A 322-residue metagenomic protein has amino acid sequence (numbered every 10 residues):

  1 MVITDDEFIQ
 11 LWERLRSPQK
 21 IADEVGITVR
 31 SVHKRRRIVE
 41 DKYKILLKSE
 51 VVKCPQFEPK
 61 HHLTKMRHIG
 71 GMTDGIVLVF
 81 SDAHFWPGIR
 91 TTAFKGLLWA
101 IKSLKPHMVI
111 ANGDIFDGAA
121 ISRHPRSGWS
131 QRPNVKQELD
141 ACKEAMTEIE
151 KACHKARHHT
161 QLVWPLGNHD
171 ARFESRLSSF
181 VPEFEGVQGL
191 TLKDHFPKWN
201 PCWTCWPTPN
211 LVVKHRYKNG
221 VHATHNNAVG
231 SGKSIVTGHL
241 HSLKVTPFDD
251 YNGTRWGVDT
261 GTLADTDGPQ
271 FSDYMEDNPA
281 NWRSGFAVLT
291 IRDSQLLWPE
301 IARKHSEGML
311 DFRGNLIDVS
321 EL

Functional and structural regions predicted by a protein language model:
M1-S17: Short, amphipathic alpha-helical "recognition" segments used to contact nucleic acids or chromatin
K20-V25: Short alpha-helical "recognition helix" segments of helix-turn-helix
I27-I45: Major-groove recognition helix of helix-turn-helix-like DNA-binding domains
K34, S49, F80, F85-D194: Core catalytic region of metal-dependent phosphoesterases/phosphodiesterases, especially metallo-beta-lactamase-like
D41-T64: Short Lys/Arg-enriched helix C-cap and helix-to-coil transition segments that create basic nucleic-acid-contact patches
Q56-T91: Mobile, glycine- and charge-enriched loop segments and immediately flanking short secondary-structure elements within
L190-P207: Short acidic low-complexity segments
T208-I301, E307-M309, N315: Conserved beta-sheet core of the metallophosphoesterase superfamily
